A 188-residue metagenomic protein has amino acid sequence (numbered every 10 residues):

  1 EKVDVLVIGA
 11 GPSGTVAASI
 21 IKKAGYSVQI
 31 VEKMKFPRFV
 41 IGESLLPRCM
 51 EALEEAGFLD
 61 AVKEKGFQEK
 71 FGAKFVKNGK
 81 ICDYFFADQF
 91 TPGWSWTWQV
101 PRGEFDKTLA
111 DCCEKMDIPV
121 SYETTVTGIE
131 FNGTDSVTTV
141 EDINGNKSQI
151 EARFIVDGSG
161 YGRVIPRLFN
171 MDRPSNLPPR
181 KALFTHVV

Functional and structural regions predicted by a protein language model:
E1-G11: Beta1/beta-strand and adjacent pyrophosphate-binding region of the FAD-binding site in flavoprotein oxidoreductases
G14-T15: N-terminal Rossmann-fold NAD(P) dinucleotide-binding loop
K22-I41: Glycine-rich FAD pyrophosphate-binding loop
Y26, F58, I118: Short phosphate-binding/catalytic loops that engage adenosine nucleotides
F39-N78: N-terminal FAD cofactor-binding segment of flavoenzymes
F90-D111, V164: Short beta-strand to alpha-helix junction loop
C112-V188: Predominantly flavin-linked oxidoreductase catalytic cores and closely associated redox partners
